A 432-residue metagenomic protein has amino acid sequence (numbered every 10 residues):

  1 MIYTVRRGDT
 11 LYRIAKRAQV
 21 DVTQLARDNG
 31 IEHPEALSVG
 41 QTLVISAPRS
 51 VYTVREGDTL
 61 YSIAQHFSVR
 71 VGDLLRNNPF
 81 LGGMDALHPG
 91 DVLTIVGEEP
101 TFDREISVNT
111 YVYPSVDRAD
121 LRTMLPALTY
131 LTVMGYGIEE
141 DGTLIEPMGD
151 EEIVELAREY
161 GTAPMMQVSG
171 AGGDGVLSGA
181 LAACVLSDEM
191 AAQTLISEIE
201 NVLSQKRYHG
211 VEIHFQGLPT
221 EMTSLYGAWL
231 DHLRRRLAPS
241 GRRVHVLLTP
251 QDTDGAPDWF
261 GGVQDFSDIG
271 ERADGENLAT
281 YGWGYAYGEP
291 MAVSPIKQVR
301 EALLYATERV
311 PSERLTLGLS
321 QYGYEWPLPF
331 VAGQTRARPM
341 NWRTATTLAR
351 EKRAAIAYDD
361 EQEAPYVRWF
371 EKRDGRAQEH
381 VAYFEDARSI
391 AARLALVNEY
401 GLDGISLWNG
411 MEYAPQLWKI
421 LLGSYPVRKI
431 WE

Functional and structural regions predicted by a protein language model:
M1-A18, Q41-S68, D91: Primarily a LysM-type cell-wall glycan-binding module
E98-E198: Glycan-recognition patch characteristic of GH18 chitinases/ENGases and related GlcNAc/peptidoglycan-binding proteins
V112-A127, D188-S204, D258-S267, E385-N398: Short, acidic/polar
L131, I213, E276, L317 (+2 more regions): Conserved, mostly hydrophobic/aromatic
T132, T194-L225, G275-E289: Active-site groove signature of glycoside hydrolases
E140-M148, T223-R350: Substrate-binding surface in catalytic domains of secreted glycosidases
Q167-A182, Q321-R393, L422-E432: Glycan-binding loop/region signatures in secreted carbohydrate-active enzymes
R393-E432: Acidic/aromatic/glycine-rich contiguous surface patches that form carbohydrate-binding/processing clefts and analogous
